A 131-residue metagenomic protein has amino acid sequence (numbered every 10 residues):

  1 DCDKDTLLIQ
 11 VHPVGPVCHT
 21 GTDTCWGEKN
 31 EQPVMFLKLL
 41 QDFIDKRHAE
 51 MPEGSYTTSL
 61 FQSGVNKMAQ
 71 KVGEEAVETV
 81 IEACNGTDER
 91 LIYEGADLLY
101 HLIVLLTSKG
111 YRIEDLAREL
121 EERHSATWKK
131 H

Functional and structural regions predicted by a protein language model:
D1-G95, L99-H131: Flexible "arm" and connector segments at domain edges
